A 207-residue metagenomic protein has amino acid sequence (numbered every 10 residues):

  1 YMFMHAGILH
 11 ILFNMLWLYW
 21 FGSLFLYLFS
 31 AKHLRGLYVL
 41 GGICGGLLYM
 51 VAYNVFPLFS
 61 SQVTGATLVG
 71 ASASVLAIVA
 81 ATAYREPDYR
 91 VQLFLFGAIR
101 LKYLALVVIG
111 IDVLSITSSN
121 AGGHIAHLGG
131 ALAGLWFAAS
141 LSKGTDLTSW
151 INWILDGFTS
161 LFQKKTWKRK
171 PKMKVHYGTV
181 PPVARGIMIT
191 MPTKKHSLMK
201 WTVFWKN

Functional and structural regions predicted by a protein language model:
Y1-P192, H196-W205: A detector for small-residue-rich transmembrane helices and their helix-helix packing motifs
